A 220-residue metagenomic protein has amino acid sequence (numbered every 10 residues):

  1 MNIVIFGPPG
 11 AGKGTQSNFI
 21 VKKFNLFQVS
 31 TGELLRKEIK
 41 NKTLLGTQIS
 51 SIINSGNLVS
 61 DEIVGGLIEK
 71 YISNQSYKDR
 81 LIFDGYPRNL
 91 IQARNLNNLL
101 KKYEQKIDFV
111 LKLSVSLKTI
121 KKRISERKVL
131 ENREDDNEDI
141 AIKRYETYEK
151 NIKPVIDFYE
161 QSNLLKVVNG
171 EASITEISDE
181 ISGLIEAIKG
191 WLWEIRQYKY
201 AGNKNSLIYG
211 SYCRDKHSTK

Functional and structural regions predicted by a protein language model:
M1-I208, T219: Glycine-rich phosphate-binding loop of ATP-dependent small-molecule kinases
